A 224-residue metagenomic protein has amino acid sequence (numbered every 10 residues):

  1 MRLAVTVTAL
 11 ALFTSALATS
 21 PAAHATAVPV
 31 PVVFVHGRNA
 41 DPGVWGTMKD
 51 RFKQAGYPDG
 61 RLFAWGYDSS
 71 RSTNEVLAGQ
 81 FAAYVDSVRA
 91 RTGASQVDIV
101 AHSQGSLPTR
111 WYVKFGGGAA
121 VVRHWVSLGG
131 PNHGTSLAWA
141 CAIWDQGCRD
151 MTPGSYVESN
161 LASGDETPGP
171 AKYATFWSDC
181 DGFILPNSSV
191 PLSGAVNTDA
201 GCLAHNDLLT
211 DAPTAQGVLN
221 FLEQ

Functional and structural regions predicted by a protein language model:
M1-A25: Secretory targeting and sorting signals
H24-A27, T167: Short, flexible hinge/linker loops that cap or flank conserved catalytic cores
V30-H36, G56-D59, W65, N74-G164: Serine-dependent carboxylesterase/thioesterase catalytic core of lipase-like alpha/beta-hydrolase/SGNH enzymes
V33, F63, V126, A174-F176 (+1 more regions): Hydrophobic/aromatic beta-strand patches that form the interior of the parallel beta-sheet core in alpha/beta enzyme
A40-M48: The serine-hydrolase catalytic nucleophile loop
D41, S70-R71, D207: Alpha-helix N-cap/loop-to-helix initiation residues
M48-Y57: A short, Lys/Arg-enriched amphipathic alpha-helix followed by its capping loop at the start of a domain
E166-Q224: C-terminal catalytic-base region of ester-bond hydrolases, centering on the histidine of the charge-relay
